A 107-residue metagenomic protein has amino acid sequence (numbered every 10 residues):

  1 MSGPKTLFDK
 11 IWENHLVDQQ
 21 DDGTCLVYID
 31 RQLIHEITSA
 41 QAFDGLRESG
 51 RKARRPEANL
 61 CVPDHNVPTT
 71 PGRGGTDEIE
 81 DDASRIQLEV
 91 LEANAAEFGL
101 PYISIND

Functional and structural regions predicted by a protein language model:
M1-D107: Fe-S-dependent hydro-lyases/dehydratases of central metabolism
